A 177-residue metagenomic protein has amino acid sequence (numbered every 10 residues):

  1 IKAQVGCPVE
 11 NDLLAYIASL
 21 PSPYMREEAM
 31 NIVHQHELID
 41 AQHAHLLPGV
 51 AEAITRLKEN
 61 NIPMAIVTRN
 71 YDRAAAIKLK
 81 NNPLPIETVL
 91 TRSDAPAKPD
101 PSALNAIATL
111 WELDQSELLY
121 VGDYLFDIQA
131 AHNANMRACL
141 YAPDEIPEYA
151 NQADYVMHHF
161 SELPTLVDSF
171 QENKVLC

Functional and structural regions predicted by a protein language model:
I1-P63, Y71-A76, L84-P85: N-terminal helical cap/lid subdomain that shapes the substrate entry/recognition surface in HAD-like hydrolases
P21, V67, G122-D123: Residues at the start of alpha-helices and the adjacent loop-to-helix junctions
A41-H45, V67, P96, L140: Short, flexible loop segments at the rims of nucleotide/cofactor-binding pockets, characterized by
T55-K58, I62, D72-C177: Asp-based, Mg2+/Mn2+-dependent phosphohydrolase catalytic module
